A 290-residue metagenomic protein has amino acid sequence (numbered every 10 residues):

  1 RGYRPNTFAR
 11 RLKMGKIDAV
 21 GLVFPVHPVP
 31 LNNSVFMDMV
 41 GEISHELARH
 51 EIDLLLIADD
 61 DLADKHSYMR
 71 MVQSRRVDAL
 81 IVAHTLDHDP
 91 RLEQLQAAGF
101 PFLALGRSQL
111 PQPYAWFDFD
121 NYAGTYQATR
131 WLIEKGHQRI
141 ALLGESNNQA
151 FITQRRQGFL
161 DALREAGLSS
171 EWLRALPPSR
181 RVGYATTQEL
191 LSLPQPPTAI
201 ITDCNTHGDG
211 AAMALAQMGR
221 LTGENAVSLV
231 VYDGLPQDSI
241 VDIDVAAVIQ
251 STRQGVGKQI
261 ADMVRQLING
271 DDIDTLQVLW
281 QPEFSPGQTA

Functional and structural regions predicted by a protein language model:
R4-S67: Amphipathic helical "hinge" segments at domain boundaries
L47-A58, Q112, L160-V182: Short beta-strand elements in bilobed, periplasmic/extracellular small-molecule ligand-binding domains
L54-S74, T125, L176-P194: Structural motif
A83-Q127, T206, D233-V245: Flexible loop/hinge segments that line or gate small-molecule binding clefts
F117-L142, R180-E189, G208, Q250-G270: Hydrophobic alpha-helical segments within soluble ligand-binding/sensing domains
A128-A166, S170, D272, L276-T289: An alpha-beta-alpha
L193-A290: Flexible loop/turn connectors
